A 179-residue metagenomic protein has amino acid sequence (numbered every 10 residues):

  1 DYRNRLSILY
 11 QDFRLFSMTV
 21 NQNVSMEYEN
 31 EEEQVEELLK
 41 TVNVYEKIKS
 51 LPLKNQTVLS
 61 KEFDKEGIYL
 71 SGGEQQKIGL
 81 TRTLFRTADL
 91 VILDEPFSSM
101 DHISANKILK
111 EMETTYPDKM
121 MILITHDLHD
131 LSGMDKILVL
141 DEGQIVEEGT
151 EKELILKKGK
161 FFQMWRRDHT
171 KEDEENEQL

Functional and structural regions predicted by a protein language model:
R3, N21-K65, L109-K110, D118 (+1 more regions): ABC ATPase nucleotide-binding domain helical subdomain, centered on the C-loop/LSGGQ "ABC signature"
L6-Q11, I122: ABC nucleotide-binding domain signature
S25-Y28, D94, S98-D101, A105: ABC-family nucleotide-binding domains
Y45-I78, T87, P96, K171-L179: ABC-fold ATPase nucleotide-binding domain signature/coupling loops
K54, K110, T114-D118, D127 (+1 more regions): C-terminal portion of ABC ATPase nucleotide-binding domains
L80, I124: Hydrophobic anchor residue at the start of the ABC signature
A88-D89, K119: A residue-level structural signal marking coil residues immediately N-terminal to beta-strands within the ABC ATPase
